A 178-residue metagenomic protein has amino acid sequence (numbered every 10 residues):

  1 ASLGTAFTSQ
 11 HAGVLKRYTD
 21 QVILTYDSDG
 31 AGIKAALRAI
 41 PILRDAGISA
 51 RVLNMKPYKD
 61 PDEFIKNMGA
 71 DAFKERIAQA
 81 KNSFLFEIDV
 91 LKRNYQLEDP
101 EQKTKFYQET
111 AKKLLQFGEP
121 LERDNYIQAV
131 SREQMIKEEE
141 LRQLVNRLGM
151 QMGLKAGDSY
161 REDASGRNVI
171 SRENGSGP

Functional and structural regions predicted by a protein language model:
A1-G4: Short hydrophobic/aromatic-enriched beta-strand-loop microsegments
A6-P178: A charged alpha-helical hairpin associated with nucleic-acid processing machineries
